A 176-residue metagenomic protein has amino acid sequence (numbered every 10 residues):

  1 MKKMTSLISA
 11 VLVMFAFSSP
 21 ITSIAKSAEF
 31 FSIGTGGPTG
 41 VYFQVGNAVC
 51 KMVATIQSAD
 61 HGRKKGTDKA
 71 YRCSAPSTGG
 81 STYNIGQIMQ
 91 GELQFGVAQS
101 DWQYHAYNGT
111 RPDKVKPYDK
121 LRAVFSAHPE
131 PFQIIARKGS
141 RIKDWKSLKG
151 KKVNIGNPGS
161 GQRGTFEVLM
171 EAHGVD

Functional and structural regions predicted by a protein language model:
M1-V11: Bacterial N-terminal signal peptides that target proteins for export
L7, Q87, G150-K151: Generic alpha-helical secondary-structure signal
F15-I24: C-terminal segment of classical bacterial N-terminal signal peptides
K26-A28: Boundary of Sec targeting at the N-terminus
F30-G62, E130-D176: Bilobed "Venus flytrap"/periplasmic-binding protein-like clamshell domains and structurally analogous long
P38, Y42, P76-S77, I85 (+1 more regions): Short secondary-structure transition/capping motifs
N47, T67-Y118, I142: Pocket-flanking alpha-helical
P117, A123-P131: Short Pro/Gly-enriched coil loops immediately N-terminal to beta-strands
